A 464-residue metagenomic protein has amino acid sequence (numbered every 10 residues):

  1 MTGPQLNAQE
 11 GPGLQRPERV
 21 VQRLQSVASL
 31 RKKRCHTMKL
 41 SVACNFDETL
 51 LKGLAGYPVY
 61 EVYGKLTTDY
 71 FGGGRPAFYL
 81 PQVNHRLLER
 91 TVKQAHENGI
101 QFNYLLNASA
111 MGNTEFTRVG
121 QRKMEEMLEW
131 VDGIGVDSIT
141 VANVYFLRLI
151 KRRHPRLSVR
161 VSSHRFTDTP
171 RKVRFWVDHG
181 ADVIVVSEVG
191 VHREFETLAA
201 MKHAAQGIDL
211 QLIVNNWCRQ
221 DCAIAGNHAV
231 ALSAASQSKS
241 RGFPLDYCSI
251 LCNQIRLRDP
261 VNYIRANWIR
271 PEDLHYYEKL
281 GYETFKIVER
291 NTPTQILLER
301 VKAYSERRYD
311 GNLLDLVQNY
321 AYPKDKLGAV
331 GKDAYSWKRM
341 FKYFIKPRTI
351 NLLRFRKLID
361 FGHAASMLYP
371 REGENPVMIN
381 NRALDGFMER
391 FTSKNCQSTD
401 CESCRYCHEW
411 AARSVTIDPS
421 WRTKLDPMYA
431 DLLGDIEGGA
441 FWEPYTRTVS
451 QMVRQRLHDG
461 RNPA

Functional and structural regions predicted by a protein language model:
G3, G11-G13: Residue-identity detector for glycine
G3-Q5, L40: Short, basic/polar N-terminal leader/transit segment immediately after the initiator methionine
P17-K172, V185, V189-A464: Active-site pocket-lining/capping segments in soluble small-molecule metabolic enzymes
W176-V183: A cross-taxonomic marker for long C-terminal extensions/tails that follow the last structured domain
